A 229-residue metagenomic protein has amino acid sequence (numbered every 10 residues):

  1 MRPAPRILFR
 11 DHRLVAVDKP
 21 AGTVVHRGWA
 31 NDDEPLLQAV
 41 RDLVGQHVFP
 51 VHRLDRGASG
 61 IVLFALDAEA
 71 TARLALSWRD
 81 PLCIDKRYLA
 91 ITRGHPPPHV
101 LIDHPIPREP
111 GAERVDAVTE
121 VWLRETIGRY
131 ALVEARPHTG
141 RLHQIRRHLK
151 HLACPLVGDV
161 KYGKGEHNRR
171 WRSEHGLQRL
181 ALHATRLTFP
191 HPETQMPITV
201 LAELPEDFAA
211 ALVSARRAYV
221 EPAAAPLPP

Functional and structural regions predicted by a protein language model:
M1-P229: RNA pseudouridine synthases
